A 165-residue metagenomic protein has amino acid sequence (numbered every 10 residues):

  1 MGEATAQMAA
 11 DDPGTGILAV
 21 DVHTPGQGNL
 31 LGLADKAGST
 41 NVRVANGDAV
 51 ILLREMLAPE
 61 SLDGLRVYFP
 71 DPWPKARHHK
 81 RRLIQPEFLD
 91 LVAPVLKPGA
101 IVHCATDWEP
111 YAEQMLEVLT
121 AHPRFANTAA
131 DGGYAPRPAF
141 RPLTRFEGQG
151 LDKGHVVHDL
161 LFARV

Functional and structural regions predicted by a protein language model:
M1-G14: Conserved SAM-binding loop of SAM-dependent methyltransferases across substrates and taxa, primarily the Class I
L18, H103: Conserved beta-strand positions in the Rossmann-like core of class I SAM-dependent methyltransferases
H23: Conserved SAM/SAH-binding beta-strand->alpha-helix loop
L31-G64: S-adenosyl-L-methionine
L57-L83: A short SAM/SAH-binding and catalytic strip from SAM-dependent methyltransferases
R77-H79, C104-H122: Conserved class I S-adenosyl-L-methionine
R82-I101: A short glycine-rich, Lys/Arg-flanked "PGG" loop and its adjoining helix->strand segment in the class I
E117-V165: Class I S-adenosyl-L-methionine
